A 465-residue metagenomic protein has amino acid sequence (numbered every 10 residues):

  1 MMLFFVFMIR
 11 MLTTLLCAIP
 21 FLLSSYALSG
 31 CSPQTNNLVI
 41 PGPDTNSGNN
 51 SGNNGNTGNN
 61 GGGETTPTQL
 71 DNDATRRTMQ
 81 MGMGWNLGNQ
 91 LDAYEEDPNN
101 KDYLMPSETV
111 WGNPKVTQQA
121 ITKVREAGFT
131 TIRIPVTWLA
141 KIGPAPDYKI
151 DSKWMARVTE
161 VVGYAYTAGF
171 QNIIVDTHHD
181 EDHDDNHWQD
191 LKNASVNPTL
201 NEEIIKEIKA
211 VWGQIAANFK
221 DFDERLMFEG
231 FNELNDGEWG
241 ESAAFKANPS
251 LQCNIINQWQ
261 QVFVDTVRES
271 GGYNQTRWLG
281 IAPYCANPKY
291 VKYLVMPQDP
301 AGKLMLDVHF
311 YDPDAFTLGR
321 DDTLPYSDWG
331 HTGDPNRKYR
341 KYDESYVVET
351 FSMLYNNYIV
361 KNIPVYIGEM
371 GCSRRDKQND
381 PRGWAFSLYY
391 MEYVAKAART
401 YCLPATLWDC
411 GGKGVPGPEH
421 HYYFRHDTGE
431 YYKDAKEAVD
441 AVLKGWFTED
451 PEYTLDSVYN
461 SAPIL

Functional and structural regions predicted by a protein language model:
A27-G30: C-terminal motif of bacterial Sec signal peptides marking the signal peptidase cleavage site
S32-T35: Bacterial signal peptide processing site
I40-T131: N-terminal carbohydrate-binding accessory modules
G88-V116, P144-I150, L200, A315-Y346: Acidic/histidine-rich helix-loop elements that form or flank divalent-metal/phosphate-binding sites at the catalytic
E96-P106, W138-A156, E181-I204, D236-N248 (+2 more regions): Surface-exposed, active-site-proximal loop segments in enzymatic domains
W111-T131, K149-H178, H183, H187-G230 (+1 more regions): An active-site-proximal structural segment forming one wall of the substrate-binding cleft that immediately precedes
V196, E202-D343, S352-C372, T400-L403: Active-site region of glycoside hydrolase catalytic domains
K377-L465: Aromatic-rich peripheral "rim/lid" segments of glycoside hydrolase catalytic domains that contact and position glycan
